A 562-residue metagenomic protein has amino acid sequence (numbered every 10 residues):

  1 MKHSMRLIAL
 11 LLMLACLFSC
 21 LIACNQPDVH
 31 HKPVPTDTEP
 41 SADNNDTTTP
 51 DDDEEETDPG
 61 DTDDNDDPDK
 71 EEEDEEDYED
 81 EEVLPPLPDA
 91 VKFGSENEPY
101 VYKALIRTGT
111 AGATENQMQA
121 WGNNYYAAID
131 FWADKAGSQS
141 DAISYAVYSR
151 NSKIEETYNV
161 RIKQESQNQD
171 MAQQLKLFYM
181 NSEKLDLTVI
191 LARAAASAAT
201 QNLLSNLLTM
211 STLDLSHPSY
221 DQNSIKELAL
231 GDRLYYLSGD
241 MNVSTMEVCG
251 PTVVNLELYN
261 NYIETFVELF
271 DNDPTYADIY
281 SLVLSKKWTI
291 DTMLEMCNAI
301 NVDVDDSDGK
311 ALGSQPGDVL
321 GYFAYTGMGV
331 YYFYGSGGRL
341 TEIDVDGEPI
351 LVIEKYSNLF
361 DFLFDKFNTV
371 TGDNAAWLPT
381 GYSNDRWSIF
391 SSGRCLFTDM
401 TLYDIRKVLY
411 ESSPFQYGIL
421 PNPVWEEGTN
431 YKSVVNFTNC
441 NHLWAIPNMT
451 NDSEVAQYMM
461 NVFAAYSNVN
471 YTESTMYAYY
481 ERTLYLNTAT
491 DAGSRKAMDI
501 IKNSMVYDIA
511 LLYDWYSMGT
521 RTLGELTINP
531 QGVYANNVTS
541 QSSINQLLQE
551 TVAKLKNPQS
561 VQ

Functional and structural regions predicted by a protein language model:
S19-A23: C-terminal motif of bacterial Sec signal peptides marking the signal peptidase cleavage site
T114-N159, T252-V254: Short, polar/charged alpha-helical segment
T157-A229, I389: Extracytoplasmic "Venus flytrap"/periplasmic binding protein-like
A199-N202, Q222-S281, F323-V345, T438-P447: Periplasmic solute-binding protein
S211-Y220, S285, G313-S314, G338-N358 (+1 more regions): Short, solvent-exposed loop/beta-turn-alpha elements that line the ligand-binding surface or hinge of extracytoplasmic
L294-N298, V330-G335, R339-G381: Glycine-centered hinge/linker elements that transmit conformational signals in sensory and ligand-binding systems
Y410-Y479: Extracytoplasmic/periplasmic substrate-recognition and gating elements
T450-Q457, S467-Q562: Conserved C-terminal helix/tail region of periplasmic/extracytoplasmic solute-binding proteins
